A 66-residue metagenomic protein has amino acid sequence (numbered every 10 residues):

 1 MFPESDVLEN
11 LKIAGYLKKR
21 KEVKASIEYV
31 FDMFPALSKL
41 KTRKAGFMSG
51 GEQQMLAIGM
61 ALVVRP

Functional and structural regions predicted by a protein language model:
E4-K24, M33-P35: ABC-type ATPase nucleotide-binding domains, specifically the catalytic core motifs of the NBD
V30: Active-site beta-strand/loop architecture of penicillin-binding DD-peptidases
L37-K41: Signature (C-motif/LSGGQ) region and adjacent switch/coupling loops of ABC-type ATPase nucleotide-binding domains
K44-M48: Conserved ABC ATPase signature
Q53-M55: ABC ATPase nucleotide-binding domain signature region
I58: Hydrophobic anchor residue at the start of the ABC signature
V63-P66: A short, proline-enriched helix->beta-strand linker immediately N-terminal to the Walker B motif in ABC-type P-loop
